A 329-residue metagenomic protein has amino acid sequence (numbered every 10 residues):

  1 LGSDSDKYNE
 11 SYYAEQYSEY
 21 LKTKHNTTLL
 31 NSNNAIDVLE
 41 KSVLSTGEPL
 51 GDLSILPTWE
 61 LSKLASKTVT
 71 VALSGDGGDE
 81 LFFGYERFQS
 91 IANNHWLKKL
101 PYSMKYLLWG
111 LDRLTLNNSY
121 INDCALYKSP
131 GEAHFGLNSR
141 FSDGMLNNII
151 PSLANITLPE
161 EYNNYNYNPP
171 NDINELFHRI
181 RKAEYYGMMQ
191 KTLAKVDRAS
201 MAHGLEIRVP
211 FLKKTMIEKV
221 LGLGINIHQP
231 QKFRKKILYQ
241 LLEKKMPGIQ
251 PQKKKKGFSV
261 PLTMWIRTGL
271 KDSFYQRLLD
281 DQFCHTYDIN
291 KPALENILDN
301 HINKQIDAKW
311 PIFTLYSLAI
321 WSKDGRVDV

Functional and structural regions predicted by a protein language model:
L1-Y162, A199-M246, I306, P311 (+1 more regions): ATP-dependent adenylate-handling active sites, centered on carboxylate activation for C-N bond formation
N31-V38, N163-Y165, Q190-L193, H285-N296: Active-site-adjacent bridging/hinge elements
G51, N171-E184, Q231-F233, L298-L315 (+1 more regions): Structural motif
A72-S74, F82, K182, M188-M189 (+4 more regions): Short hydrophobic-aromatic micro-motifs
E161-E175, L221, Y287-Q305, G325: Short amphipathic alpha-helical segments and their helix-coil junctions
E184-A199, V220, S317-D324: Short Ser/Thr-interspersed hydrophobic loop/turn segments at strand-loop and sheet-helix junctions that line or gate
A194-D197, K232-F233, Y275-Q276: Short acidic alpha-helix initiation/capping motifs at coil-to-helix transition points, especially at protein N-termini
M246-Q305: PAPS-dependent sulfotransferase catalytic core
